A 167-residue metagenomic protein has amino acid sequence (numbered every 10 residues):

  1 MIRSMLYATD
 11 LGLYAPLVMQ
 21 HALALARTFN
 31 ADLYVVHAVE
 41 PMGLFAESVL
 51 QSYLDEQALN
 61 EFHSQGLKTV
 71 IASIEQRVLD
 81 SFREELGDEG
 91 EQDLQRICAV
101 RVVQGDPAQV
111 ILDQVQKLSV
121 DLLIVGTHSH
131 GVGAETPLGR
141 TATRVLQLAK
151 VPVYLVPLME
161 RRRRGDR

Functional and structural regions predicted by a protein language model:
M1, D80-L123, E160-R167: Structural beta-alpha unit
M1-H63: Small/aliphatic-rich secondary-structure junction motif
V36, A99-V103, Y154: General small-molecule cofactor/ligand-binding pocket signal
H37, T127-H128, P157-L158: Short secondary-structure boundary segments
E56-Q76: A short acidic, glycine-rich active-site loop that binds or catalyzes chemistry on phosphate/adenosine moieties
L122-Q147, R162-G165: Glycine-rich, Arg-bearing micro-motifs that act as flexible, cationic patches
V151-R162: Short, flexible loop segments at boundaries between secondary-structure elements
